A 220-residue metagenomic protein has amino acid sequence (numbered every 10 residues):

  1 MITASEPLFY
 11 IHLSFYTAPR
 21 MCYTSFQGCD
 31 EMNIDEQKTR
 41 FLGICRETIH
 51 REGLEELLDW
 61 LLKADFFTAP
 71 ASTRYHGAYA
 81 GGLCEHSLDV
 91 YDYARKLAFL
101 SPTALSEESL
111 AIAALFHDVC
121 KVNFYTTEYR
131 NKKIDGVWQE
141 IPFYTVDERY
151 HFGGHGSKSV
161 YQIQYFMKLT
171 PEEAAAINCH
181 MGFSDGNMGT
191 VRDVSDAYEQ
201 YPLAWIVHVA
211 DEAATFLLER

Functional and structural regions predicted by a protein language model:
P7: Cationic, low-complexity basic patches in intrinsically disordered or flexible, solvent-exposed regions
I11, F15-A69: Non-catalytic interface/linker regions that flank or bridge core catalytic/transmembrane domains
F26-R51, Y93, A98-F99, L203-R220: Histidine-centered, transition-metal-coordinating active-site segments
L62-H86, F143-T145: Active-site flanking loop/helix segments enriched in acidic
G77, E85, L97-R220: Divalent metal-dependent catalytic cores for phosphoryl transfer on phosphate-bearing substrates
V90: Conserved hydrophobic/aromatic pocket- or pore-lining residues that grip, position, or stack substrates in active sites
